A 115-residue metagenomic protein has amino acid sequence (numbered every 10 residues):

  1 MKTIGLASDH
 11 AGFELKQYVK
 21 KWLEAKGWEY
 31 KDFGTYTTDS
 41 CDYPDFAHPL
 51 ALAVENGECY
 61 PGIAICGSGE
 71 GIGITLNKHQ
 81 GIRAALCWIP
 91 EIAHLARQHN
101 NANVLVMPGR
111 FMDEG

Functional and structural regions predicted by a protein language model:
K2: Nucleotide donor/acceptor-binding cores
G5-A25: Glycine-rich phosphate/diphosphate-binding loop of Rossmann-like nucleotide-binding domains
G5-A7, A11-G12, P90-G115: C-terminal binding/interaction regions
E29-S40: A short beta-strand-loop structural module common to alpha/beta enzyme folds
D39-H48: Structural motif
P49-L86: Helix-adjacent hinge/juxtasegments
